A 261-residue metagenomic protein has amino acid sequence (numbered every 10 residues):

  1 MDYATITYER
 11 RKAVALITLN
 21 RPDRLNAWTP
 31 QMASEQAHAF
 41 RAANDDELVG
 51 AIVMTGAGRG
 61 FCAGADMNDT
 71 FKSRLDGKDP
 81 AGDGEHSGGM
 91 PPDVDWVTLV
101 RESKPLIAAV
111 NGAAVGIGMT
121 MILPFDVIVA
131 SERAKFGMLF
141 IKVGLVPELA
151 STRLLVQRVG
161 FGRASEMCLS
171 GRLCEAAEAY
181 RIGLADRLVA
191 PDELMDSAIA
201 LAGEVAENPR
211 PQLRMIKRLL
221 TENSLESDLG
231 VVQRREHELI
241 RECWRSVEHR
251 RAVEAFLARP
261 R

Functional and structural regions predicted by a protein language model:
M1-A57, F71-S73: Conserved CoA-thioester-binding segment of acyl-CoA-metabolizing enzymes
A33-A37, R41, D45, M67-N111 (+1 more regions): An acidic, glycine-rich surface segment that forms the CoA-thioester-binding/catalytic face of crotonase-fold enzymes
R59-A63, V115-G116, L220: Short, active-site-adjacent cap segments at secondary-structure transitions
D93-S103, A109, V115-L169, I182 (+1 more regions): CoA-thioester-processing core
V129-A134, A185-R234, V247, R259-P260: C-terminal long alpha-helix characteristic of the crotonase
M167-C168, L219, N223-S224, L239-W244: Helix-loop "lid/cap" segments that line or gate small-molecule binding pockets
G171-E178: Acidic, divalent-metal-coordinating active-site segment for phosphoryl/phosphodiester hydrolysis, typified by short
